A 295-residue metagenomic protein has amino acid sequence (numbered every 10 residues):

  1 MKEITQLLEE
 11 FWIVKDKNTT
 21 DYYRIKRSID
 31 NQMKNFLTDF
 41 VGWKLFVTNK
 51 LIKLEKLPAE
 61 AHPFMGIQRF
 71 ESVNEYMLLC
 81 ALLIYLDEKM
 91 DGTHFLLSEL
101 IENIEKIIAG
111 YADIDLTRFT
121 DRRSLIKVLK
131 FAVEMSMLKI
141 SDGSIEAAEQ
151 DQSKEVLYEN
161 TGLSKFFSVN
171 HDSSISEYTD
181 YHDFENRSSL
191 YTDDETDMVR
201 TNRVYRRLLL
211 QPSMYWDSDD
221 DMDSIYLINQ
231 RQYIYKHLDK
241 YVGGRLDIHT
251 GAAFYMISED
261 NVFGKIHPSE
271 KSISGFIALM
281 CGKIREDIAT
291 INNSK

Functional and structural regions predicted by a protein language model:
M1-Q68, L129, S144-K265: Eukaryotic partner-binding/assembly regions in large regulatory complexes
E9, V73-H94, S274-S294: Positively charged, polyanion-binding regions of nucleic-acid-associated proteins
K15-R27, E102-R123, E134, D217-S224 (+1 more regions): Short helix-coil junctions and helix-kink-helix linkers
F46-E60, N74-C80, I101-K106: A short glycine/small-residue-enriched secondary-structure motif
K53, I67-E75, D115-F119, R123 (+3 more regions): Intrinsic, low-complexity N-terminal interaction/targeting segments
F64-E75, I266-I273: Extended Gly/Ser/Thr-rich low-complexity repeat segments, especially those forming or decorating extracellular
I84-G162: Internal, well-ordered domain-core segments that constitute the primary functional module of diverse proteins
E259, H267-S269, N292: A charged, low-hydrophobicity C-terminal interaction/regulatory region common to genome-maintenance complexes
